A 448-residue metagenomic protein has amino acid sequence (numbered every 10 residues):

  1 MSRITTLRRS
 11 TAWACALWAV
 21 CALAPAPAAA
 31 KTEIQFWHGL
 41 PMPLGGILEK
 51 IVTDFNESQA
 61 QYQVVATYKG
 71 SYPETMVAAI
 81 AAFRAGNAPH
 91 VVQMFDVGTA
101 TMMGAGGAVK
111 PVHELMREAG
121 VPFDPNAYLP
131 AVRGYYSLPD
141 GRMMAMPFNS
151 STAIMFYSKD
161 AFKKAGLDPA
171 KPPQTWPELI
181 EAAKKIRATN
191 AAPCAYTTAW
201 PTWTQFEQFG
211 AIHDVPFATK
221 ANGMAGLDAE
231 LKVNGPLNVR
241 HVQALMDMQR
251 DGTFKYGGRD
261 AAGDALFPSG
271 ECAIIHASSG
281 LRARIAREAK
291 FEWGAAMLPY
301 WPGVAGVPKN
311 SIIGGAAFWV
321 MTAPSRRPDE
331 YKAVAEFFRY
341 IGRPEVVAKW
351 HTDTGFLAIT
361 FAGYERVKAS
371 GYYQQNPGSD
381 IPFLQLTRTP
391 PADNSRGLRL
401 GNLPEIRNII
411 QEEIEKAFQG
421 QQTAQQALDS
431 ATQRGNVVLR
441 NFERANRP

Functional and structural regions predicted by a protein language model:
K31-P41, Y62-T67, V91, M144 (+1 more regions): Short, well-ordered beta-strand elements
D54-P130, K164-G166, Q174, L266 (+3 more regions): Extracytoplasmic "Venus flytrap"/periplasmic binding protein-like
A85, A165, V239, Q243 (+4 more regions): Extracytoplasmic/periplasmic substrate-recognition and gating elements
V97-Y157, I180, E207-A211, G294-M297 (+2 more regions): Hinge/lid segment of periplasmic solute-binding proteins
H113-Y128, P172, V215-R240, R287-E288 (+4 more regions): Short, solvent-exposed loop/beta-turn-alpha elements that line the ligand-binding surface or hinge of extracytoplasmic
Y128, A296, T352-E412, K416 (+1 more regions): Long, aromatic- and glycine/proline-rich binding clefts that accommodate carbohydrate-like moieties
S137-F148, A153, K163, P177-D228 (+1 more regions): Extracytoplasmic/periplasmic solute-binding protein
I180-K185, G223-G257: Glycine-centered hinge/linker elements that transmit conformational signals in sensory and ligand-binding systems
